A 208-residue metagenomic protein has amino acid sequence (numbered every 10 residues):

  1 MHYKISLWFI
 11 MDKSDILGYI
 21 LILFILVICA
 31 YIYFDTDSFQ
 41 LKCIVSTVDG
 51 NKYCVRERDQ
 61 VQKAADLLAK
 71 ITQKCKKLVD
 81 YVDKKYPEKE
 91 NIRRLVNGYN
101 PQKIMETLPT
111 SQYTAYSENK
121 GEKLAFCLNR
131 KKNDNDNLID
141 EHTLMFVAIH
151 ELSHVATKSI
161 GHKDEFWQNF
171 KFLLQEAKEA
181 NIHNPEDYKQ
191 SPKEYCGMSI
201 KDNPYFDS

Functional and structural regions predicted by a protein language model:
M1-K4, S208: Compositionally biased low-complexity segments enriched in polar/charged residues
I5-Y33: Single-pass alpha-helical membrane anchors
L23-D49, R58-I139, S159-S208: Metalloprotease/metallohydrolase-associated module, dominated by Zn2+-dependent proteases
G50-V55, M145-I149: Surface-exposed beta-strand-to-loop junctions that form interaction patches on eukaryotic regulatory domains
F146-K158: Active-site recognition of the HExxH zinc-binding catalytic motif
